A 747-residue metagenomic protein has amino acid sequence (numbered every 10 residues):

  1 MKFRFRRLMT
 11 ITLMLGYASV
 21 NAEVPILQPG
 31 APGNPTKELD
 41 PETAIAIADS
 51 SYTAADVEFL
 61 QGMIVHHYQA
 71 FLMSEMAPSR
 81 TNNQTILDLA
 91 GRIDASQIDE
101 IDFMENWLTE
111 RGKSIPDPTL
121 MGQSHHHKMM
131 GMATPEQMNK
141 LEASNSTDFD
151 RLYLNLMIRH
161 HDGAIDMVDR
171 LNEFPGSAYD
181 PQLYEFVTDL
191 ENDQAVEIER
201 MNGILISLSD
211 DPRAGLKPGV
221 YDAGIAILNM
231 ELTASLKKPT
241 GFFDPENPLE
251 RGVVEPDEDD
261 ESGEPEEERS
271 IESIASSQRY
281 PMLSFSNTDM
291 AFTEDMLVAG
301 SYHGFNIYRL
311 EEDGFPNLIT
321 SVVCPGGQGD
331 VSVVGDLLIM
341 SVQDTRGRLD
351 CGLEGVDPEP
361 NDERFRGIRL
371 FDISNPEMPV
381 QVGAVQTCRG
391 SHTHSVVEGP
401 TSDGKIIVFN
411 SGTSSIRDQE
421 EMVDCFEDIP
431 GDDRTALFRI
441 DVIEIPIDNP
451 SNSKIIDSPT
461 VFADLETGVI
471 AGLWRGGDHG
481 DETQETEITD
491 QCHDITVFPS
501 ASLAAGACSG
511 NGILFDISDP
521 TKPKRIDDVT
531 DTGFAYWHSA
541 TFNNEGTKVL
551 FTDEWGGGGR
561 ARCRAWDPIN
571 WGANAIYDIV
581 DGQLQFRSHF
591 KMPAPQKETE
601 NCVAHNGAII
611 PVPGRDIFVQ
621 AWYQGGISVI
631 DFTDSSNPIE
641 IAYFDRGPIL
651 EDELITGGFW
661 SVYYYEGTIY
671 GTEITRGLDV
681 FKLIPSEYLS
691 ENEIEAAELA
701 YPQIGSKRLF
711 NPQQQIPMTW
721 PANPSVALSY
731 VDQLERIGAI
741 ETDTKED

Functional and structural regions predicted by a protein language model:
M1-M9: Bacterial N-terminal signal peptides that target proteins for export
T12-N21: Hydrophobic h-region of N-terminal signal peptides that target proteins for export in Gram-negative bacteria
E23-D210: All-alpha RGS (Regulator of G-protein Signaling) helical domain and cognate RGS-like helical scaffolds
D210-I740: Feature marking well-ordered beta-strand scaffolds used for ligand recognition
E741-D747: Amphipathic, non-membrane alpha-helical rod segments
